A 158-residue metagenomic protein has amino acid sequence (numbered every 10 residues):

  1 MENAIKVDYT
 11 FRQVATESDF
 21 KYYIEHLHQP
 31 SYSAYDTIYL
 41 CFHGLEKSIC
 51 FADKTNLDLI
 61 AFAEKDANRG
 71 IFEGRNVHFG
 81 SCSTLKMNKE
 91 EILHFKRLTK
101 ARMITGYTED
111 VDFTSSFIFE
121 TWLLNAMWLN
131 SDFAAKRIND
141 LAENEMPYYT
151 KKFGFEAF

Functional and structural regions predicted by a protein language model:
M1-Y35, N56, E73-G74, H78-G80 (+1 more regions): A domain-level signal for caspase-like cysteine endopeptidase catalytic cores and their zymogen-processing architecture
E17-K21, V111-T114, D140: A short acidic, often aromatic-flanked loop/helix-cap motif at beta-alpha or helix-coil junctions that lines enzyme
S18-F20, L45, Y107: Gly/Ser/Thr-rich helix-start
E25-L27, F117-L124: Short, surface-exposed amphipathic charged segments that create phosphate/polyanion-binding patches used for binding
H26-K65: A glycine-rich, hydrophobic loop/mini-helix early in the fold
K54-F117: Catalytic cores of nucleophile-dependent amide-cleaving enzymes
L59-D66, A126-F158: Caspase-like cysteine protease fold
